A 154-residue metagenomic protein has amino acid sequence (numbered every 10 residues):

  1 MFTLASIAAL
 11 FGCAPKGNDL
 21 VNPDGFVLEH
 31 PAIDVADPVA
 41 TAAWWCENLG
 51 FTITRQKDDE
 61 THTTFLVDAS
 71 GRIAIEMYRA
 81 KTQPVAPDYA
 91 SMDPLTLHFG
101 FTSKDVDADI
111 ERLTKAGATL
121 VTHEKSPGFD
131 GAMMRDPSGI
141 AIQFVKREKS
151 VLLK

Functional and structural regions predicted by a protein language model:
M1-A9: Bacterial N-terminal signal peptides
A14-V27, T52-G100, I110-R135, R147-K154: Vicinal oxygen chelate
A32-D34, G100-T102: Short hydrophobic/aromatic beta-strand micro-patches that form the beta-sheet surface supporting nucleotide- or nucleic
T41, W45-C46, L113, G139: Conserved active-site tyrosine of GNAT-family acetyltransferases
Q143-F144: Short glycine-/small-residue motifs
